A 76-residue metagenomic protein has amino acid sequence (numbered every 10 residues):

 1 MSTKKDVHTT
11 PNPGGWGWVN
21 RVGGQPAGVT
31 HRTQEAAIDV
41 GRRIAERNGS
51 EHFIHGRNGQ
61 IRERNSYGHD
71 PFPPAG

Functional and structural regions predicted by a protein language model:
M1-K5, Q60-G76: A cross-kingdom feature marking charged/low-complexity
T3-P26: Short aromatic-glycine-(Arg/Gly/Cys) micro-motifs in beta-strand/loop hairpins
W18-N20, P26-A27, H31, R62 (+1 more regions): Polar low-complexity intrinsically disordered regions enriched in Ser/Thr and small residues
G23-R57: Amphipathic, hydrophobic secondary-structure cores in small proteins
